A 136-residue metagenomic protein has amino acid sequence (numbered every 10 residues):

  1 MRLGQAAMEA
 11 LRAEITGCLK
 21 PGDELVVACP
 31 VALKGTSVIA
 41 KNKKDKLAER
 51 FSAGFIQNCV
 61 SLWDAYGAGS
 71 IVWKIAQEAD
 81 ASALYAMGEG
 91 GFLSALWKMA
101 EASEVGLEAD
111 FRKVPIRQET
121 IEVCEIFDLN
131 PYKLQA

Functional and structural regions predicted by a protein language model:
M1-A136: Helix-biased detector of long, well-ordered alpha-helical tracts
